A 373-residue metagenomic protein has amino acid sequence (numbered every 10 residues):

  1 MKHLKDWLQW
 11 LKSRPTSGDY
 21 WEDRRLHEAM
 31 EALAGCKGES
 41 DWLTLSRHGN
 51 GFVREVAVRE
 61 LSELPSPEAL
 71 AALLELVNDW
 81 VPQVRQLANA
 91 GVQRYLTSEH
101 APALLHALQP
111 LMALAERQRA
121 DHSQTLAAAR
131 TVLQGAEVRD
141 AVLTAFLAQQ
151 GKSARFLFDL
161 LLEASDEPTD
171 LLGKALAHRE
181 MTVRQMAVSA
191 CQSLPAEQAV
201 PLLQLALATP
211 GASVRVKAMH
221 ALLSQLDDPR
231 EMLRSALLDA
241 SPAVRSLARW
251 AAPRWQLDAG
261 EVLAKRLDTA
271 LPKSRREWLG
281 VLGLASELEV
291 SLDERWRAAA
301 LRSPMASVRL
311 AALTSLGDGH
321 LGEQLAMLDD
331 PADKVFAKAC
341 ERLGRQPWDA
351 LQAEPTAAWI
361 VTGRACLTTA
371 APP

Functional and structural regions predicted by a protein language model:
M1-G49: Charged, amphipathic alpha-helical stretches
K2-K5, G35-T44, S66-N78, S98-A113 (+8 more regions): Amphipathic alpha-helical scaffolding segments comprising HEAT/armadillo-like alpha-solenoid repeats
G18-A34, E55-L64, E75, Q86-S98 (+15 more regions): Structural detector for internal amphipathic alpha-helices that build alpha-solenoid repeat scaffolds
W42, N50, R54, A69-L70 (+2 more regions): Short runs of predominantly hydrophobic/aromatic residues within well-ordered alpha helices that form helix-helix
R47, M112-H122: HEAT-repeat alpha-solenoid elements in large eukaryotic scaffold proteins
G49-N50, W80-V81, Q149-Q150, R179-E180 (+6 more regions): Short inter-helical turns and helix N-cap capping residues of alpha-solenoid HEAT/ARM repeat scaffolds
A72, W80-L87: Cullin-RING E3 adaptor/co-adaptor recruitment helices
